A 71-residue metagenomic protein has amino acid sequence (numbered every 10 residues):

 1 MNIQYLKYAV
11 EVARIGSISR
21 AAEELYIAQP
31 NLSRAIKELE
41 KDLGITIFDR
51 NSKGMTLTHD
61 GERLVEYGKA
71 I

Functional and structural regions predicted by a protein language model:
N2-Y5, Q29, G54, G61 (+1 more regions): The N-cap/first-turn positions of alpha helices within or immediately adjacent to helix-turn-helix DNA-binding domains
L6-A13, T58, V65: Hydrophobic residues on short alpha-helical segments
V10-A28: Short helix-boundary/capping micro-motifs
I15, E24, E38-T46: Residue cluster at the C-terminal edge of the helix-turn-helix DNA-binding motif
S17-I18, I36, R50: Helix-turn-helix DNA-binding elements, focusing on the entry/boundary residues of the two helices that contact DNA
E40-L57, E62: A short LG(V/I)-centered, amphipathic sequence patch enriched for acidic residue(s) preceding the LG motif
